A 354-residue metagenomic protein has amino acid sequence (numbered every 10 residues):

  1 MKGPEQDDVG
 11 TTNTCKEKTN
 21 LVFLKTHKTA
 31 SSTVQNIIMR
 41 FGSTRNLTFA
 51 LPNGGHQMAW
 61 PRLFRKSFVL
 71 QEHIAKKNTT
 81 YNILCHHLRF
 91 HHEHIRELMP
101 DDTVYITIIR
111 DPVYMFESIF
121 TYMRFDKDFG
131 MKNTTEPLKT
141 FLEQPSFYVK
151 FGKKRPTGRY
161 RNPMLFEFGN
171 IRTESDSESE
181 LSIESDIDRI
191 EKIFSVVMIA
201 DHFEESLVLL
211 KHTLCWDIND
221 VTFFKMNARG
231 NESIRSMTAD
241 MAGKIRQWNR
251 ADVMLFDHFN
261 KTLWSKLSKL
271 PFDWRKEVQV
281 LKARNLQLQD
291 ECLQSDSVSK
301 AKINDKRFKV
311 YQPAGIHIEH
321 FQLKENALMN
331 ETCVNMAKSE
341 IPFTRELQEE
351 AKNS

Functional and structural regions predicted by a protein language model:
M1-Q71, T79-Y81: Signal-peptide-cleavage-adjacent N-terminal segments of secreted and extracellular proteins
E17, K25-K28, S32, N78 (+6 more regions): Intrinsic disorder
Q35-M39, L207-K211, V253-N260: Non-transmembrane alpha-helical segments in soluble domains of secreted/periplasmic/extracellular proteins
R40, L51-P61, Y122, K225-R229 (+1 more regions): Short amphipathic alpha-helical segments embedded in low-complexity Lys/Glu-rich regions
G55-T107, V113-T222, E277, K302-I303 (+4 more regions): PAPS-dependent sulfotransferase catalytic domain
H87, G169, S185, N219-L328: PAPS-dependent sulfotransferase catalytic core
